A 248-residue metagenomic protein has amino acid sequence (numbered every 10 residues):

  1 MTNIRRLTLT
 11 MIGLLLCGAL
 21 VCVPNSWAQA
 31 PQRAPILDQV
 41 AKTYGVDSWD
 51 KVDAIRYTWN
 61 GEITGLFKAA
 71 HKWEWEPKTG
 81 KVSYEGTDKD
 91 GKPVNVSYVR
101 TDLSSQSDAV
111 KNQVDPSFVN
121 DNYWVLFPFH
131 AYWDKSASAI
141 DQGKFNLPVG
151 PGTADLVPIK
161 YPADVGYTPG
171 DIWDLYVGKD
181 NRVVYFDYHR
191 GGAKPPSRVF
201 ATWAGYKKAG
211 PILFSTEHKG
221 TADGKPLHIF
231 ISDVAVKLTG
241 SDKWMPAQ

Functional and structural regions predicted by a protein language model:
M1-R6: N-terminal secretory signal peptides that target proteins for export/translocation
T10-C22: Bacterial N-terminal signal peptides
I12, Y44, G210: Short glycine-rich loop/turn motifs that provide flexible caps or phosphate-binding loops at active sites
V23-A28: Sec/Tat signal peptide C-region and signal peptidase I cleavage site
Q29-D38, S97-D171, G191-S197, A247-Q248: Flexible, processing/modification-adjacent segments and terminal tails in exported/periplasmic/extracellular proteins
A34-V110, A137-N146: N-terminal mature ectodomain segment of secretory-pathway/periplasmic proteins
W49, W73-P77, W124-V125, W173 (+1 more regions): Tryptophan-centric aromatic hotspots in well-structured domains and transmembrane helices
P151-A247: Gly/Pro-enriched, hydrophobic low-complexity segments that function as extracytoplasmic propeptides/linkers
